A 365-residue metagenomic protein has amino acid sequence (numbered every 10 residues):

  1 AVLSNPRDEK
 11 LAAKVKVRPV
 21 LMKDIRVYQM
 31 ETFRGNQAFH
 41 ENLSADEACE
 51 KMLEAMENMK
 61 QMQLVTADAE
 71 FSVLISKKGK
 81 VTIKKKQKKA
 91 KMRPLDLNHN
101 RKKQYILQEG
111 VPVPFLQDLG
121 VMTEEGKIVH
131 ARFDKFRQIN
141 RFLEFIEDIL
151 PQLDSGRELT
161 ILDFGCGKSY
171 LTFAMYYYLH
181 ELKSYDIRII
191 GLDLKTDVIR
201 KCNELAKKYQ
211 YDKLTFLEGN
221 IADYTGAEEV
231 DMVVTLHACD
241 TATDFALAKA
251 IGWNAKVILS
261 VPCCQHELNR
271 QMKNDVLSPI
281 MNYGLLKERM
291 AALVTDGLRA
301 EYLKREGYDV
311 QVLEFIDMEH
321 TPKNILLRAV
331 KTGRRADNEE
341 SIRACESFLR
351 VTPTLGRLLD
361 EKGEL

Functional and structural regions predicted by a protein language model:
A1-E47, K51, L194-L365: Class I S-adenosyl-L-methionine
T32-V81: Glycine-rich, N-terminal phosphate-binding loop and its surrounding beta-alpha-beta segment
V65-L159: Conserved Class I S-adenosyl-L-methionine-dependent methyltransferase catalytic core
R157-G167: Conserved class I S-adenosyl-L-methionine
E158, D186, V230: Phosphate-coordination loops involved in phosphoryl transfer and adenosine-cofactor binding
K168-S184: Conserved SAM-binding loop of SAM-dependent methyltransferases across substrates and taxa, primarily the Class I
E181-Y185, K208-Y211: Short helix-capping segments at alpha-helix termini
R188-D193: Conserved SAM-binding motif I beta-strand of class I
